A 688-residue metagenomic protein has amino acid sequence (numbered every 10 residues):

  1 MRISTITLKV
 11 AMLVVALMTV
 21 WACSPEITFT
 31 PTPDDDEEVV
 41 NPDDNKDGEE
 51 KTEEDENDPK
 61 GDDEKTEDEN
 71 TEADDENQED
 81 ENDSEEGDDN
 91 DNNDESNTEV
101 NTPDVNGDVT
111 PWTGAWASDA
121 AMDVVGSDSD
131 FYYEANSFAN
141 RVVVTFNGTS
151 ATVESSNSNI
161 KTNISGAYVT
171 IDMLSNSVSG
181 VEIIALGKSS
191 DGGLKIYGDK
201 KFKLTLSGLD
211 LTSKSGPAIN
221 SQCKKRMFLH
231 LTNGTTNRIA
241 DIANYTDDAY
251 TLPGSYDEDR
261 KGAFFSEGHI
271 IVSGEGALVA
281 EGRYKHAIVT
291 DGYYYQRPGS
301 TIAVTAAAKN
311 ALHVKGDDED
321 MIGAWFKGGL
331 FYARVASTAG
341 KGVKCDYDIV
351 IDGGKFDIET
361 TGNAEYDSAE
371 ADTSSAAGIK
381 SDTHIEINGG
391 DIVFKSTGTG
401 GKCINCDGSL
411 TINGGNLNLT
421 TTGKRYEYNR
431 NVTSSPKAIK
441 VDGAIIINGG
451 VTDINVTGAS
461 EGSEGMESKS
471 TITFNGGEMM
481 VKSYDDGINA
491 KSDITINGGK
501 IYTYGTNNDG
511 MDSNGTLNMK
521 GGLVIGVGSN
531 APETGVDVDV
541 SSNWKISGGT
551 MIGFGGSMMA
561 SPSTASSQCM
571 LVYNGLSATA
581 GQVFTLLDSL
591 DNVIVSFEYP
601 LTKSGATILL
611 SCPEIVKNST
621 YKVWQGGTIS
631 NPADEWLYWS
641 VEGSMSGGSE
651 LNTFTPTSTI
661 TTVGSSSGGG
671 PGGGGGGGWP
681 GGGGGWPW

Functional and structural regions predicted by a protein language model:
M1-A11: Bacterial N-terminal signal peptides that target proteins for export
T19-A22: C-terminal motif of bacterial Sec signal peptides marking the signal peptidase cleavage site
S24-D34, K60, E76-N77, E81 (+2 more regions): A composition-driven surface/loop motif
P33-D62: Juxtamembrane proline-rich low-complexity "stalk" or linker regions positioned immediately after a signal peptide
T52, T66, T71-A73, T98: Ala/Thr-enriched low-complexity intrinsically disordered regions
